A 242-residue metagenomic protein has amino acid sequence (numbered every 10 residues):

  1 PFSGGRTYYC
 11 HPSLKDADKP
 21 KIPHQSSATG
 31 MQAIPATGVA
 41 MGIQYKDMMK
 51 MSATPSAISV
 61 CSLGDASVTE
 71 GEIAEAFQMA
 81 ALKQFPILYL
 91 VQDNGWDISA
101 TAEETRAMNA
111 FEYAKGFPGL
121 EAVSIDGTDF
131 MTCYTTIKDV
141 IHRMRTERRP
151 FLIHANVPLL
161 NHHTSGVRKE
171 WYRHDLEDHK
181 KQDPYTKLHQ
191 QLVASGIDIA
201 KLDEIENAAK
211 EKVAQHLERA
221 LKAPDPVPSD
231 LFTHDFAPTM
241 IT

Functional and structural regions predicted by a protein language model:
P1-K83, T101-P118: Cofactor-binding active-site loop characterized by glycine-rich and histidine/acidic residues
Q44-D47, A53-P55, A107-D139, K180-E206: Conserved thiamine diphosphate
I58-L63, L88-L90, L152-H154: Structural motif
L63-T69, M79, V91-D97, T128-M131 (+1 more regions): Acidic, glycine-rich active-site loops and adjacent beta-strand->loop/helix elements that engage anionic groups
E72, S99-A102, Y134-T136, H163-G166: Short, well-ordered secondary-structure micro-motifs
K83-E103: A short, conserved beta-to-alpha structural element at the edge of catalytic cores that scaffolds binding
D93-A100, L120-I125, V167-E177, K201-L202: Short beta-alpha connecting loops at secondary-structure transitions that line or flank enzyme active sites
R143-T242: Glycine/aspartate-rich loop-and-adjacent alpha/beta segment that forms the canonical ThDP
